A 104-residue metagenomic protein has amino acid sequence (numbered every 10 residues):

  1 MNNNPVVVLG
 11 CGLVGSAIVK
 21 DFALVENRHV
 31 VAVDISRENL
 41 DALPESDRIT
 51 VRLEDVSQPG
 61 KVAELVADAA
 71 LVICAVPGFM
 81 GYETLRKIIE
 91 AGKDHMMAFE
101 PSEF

Functional and structural regions predicted by a protein language model:
V6-G10: Conserved N-terminal Rossmann-fold NAD(P)-binding element of oxidoreductases
G15-S16: N-terminal Rossmann-fold NAD(P) dinucleotide-binding loop
F22-A23: Aromatic pocket-lining residues of Rossmann-like dinucleotide-binding sites
N27-P44: NAD(P)-binding Rossmann-fold cofactor-contacting core
N39, Q58-V62, M80-T84: Short acidic active-site motifs
E54-D68: Conserved Rossmann-fold cofactor-binding substructure of NAD(P)-dependent oxidoreductases
V66, A70-A75, H95-M97: N-terminal Rossmann-like NAD(P) cofactor-binding module of classical short-chain dehydrogenase/reductase
F99-F104: Rossmann-fold NAD(P)-binding glycine/threonine-rich loop
